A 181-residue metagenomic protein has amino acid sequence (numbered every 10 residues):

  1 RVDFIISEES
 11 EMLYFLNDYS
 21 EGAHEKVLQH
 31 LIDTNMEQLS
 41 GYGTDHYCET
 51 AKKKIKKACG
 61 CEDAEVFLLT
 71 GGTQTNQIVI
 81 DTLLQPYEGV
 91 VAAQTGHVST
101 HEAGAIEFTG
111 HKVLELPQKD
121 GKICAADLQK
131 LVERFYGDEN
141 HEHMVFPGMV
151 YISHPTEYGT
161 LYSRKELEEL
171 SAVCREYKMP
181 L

Functional and structural regions predicted by a protein language model:
R1-E11: Short, Lys/Arg-enriched N-terminal segments with co-localized hydrophobic residues within the first ~10-30 amino acids
E11-L31: Polybasic, low-complexity association/targeting segments
H24-G72, Q94-S99, A105: Conserved N-terminal alpha-helix of the aminotransferase class I/II PLP-enzyme fold
D63-L84, L114-G121: Conserved core of the PLP fold type I
T82-T100: Conserved PLP-anchoring active-site segment centered on the Schiff-base-forming lysine
G110-E157, L161-E169, E176: PLP-dependent aminotransferase-class I/II
